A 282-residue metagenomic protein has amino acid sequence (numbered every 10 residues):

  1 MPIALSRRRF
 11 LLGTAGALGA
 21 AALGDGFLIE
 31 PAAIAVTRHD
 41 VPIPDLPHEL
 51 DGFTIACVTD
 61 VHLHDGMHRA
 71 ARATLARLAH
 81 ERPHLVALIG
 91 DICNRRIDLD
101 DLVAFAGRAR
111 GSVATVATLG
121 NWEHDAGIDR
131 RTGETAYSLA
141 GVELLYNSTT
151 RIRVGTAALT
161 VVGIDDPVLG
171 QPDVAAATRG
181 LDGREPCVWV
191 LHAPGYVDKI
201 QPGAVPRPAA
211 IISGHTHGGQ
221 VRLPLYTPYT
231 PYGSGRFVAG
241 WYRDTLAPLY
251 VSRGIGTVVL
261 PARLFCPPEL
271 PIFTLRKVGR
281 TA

Functional and structural regions predicted by a protein language model:
M1-L18: N-terminal secretory signal peptides and thylakoid transit peptides that target proteins across membranes
I3-A4, A21-A56, H68-R69, A76: C-terminal segment of N-terminal export signals and the immediately downstream linker at the start of the mature
I43-I55, T150-V161, P186, R243-P248: Beta-strand-turn-beta hairpins that frame and shape the catalytic cleft of phosphate-ester-processing enzymes
F53-E134: Membrane-embedded segments
V58-T59, V86-D91, T115-N121, L145-N147 (+3 more regions): Active-site neighborhood of phospho(di)ester-bond hydrolases with catalytic His/Asp-centered motifs
V103-D173, A177-L181, T245: Extended active-site neighborhood of metal-dependent phosphoesterases/phosphodiesterases
L169-G183, V190-I211: Active-site-proximal loop/helix segments of hydrolase catalytic cores
P194-T274, G279: Conserved beta-sheet core of the metallophosphoesterase superfamily
